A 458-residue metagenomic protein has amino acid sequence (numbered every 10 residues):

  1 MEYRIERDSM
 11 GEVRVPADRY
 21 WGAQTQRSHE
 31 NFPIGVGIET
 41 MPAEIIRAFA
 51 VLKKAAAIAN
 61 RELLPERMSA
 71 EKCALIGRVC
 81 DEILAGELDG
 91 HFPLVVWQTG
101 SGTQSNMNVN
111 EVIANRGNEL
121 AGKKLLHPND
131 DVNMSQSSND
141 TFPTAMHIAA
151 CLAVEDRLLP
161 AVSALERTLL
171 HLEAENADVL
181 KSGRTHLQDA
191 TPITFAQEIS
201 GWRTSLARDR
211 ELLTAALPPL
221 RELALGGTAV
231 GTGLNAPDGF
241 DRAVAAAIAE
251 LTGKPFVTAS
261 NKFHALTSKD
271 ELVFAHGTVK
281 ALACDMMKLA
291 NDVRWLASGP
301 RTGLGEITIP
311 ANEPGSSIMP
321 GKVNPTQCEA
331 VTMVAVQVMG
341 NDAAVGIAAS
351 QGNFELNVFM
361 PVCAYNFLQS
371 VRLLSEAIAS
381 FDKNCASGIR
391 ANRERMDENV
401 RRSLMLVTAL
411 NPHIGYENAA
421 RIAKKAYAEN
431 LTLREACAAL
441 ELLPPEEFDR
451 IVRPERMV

Functional and structural regions predicted by a protein language model:
M1-V458: Conserved, well-structured ligand/cofactor-binding cores
